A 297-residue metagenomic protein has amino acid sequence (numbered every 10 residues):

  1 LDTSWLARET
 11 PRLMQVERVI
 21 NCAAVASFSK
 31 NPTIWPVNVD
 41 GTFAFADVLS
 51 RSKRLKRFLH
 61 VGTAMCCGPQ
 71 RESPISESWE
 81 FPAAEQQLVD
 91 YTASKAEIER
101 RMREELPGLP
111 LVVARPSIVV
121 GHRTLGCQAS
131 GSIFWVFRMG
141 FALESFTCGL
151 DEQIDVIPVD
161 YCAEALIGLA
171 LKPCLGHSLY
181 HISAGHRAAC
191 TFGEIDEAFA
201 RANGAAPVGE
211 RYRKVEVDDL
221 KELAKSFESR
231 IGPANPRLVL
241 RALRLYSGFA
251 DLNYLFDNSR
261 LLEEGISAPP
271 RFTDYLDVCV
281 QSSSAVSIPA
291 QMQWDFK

Functional and structural regions predicted by a protein language model:
L1-R18: Conserved Rossmann-fold cofactor-binding substructure of NAD(P)-dependent oxidoreductases
I20-N21, N31, P36, D40-D90 (+2 more regions): Conserved Rossmann-fold NAD(P)-dependent oxidoreductase catalytic core, especially the SDR/UDP-sugar
W35-V39, E77, Q87-A96, S130 (+2 more regions): Short-chain dehydrogenase/reductase
V39-F45, S94-M102, V136: Conserved catalytic Lys-bearing alpha helix of Rossmann-like short-chain dehydrogenase/reductases
P74, R103-D155, V159-K172, D196-F199: NAD(P)-dependent short-chain dehydrogenase/reductase
L169-R244, C279, S283-K297: Mid/C-terminal beta-alpha module of Rossmann-like enzyme folds, strongest in SDR-family dehydrogenases/epimerases
R244-S247, D251-K297: Amphipathic terminal alpha-helices
